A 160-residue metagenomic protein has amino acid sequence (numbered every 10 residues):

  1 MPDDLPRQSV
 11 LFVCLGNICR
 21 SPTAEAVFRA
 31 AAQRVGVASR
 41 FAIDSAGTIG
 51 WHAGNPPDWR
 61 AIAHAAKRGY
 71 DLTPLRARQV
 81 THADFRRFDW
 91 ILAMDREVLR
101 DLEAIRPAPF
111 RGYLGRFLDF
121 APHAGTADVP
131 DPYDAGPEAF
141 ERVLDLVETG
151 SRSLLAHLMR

Functional and structural regions predicted by a protein language model:
P2-D4, W90, R96-R160: Phosphate-binding/catalytic loops
P2-R87, A156-R160: Conserved active-site segments centered on acidic
C14, A65, L92-A93, V147: Hydrophobic structural packing positions in well-ordered secondary structure
S21, M94-D95: Replace "coordinates the UDP/GDP/TDP-sugar" with "coordinates nucleotide-activated sugar donors
